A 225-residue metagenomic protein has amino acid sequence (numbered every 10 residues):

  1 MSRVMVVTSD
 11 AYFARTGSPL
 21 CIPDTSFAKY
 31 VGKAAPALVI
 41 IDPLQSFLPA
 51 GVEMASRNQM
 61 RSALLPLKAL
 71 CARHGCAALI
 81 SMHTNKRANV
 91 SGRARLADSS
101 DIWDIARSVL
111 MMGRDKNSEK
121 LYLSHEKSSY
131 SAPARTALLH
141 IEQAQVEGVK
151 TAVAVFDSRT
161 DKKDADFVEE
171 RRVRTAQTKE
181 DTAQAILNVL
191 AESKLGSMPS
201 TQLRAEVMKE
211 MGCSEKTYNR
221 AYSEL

Functional and structural regions predicted by a protein language model:
M1, W103-A106, L203: Short N-terminal secondary-structure initiator segments
M1-A55, S62, A69, S158-R159 (+2 more regions): Conserved inter-motif catalytic segment of the P-loop NTP-binding fold
T16, A55-S56, E192, E210: A generic structural signal for short
P23, I40, S56-P66, R95-D98 (+6 more regions): Helical mechanochemical/support elements of P-loop NTPase systems and associated helical scaffolds
A28, L79-M82, E206, E210: Generic alpha-helical hydrophobic packing signal
G32-A35, R73, D115-L225: C-terminal regions of RecA-like/P-loop NTPase motor modules
L38, S46, N58-A154: Phosphate-binding/switch region of NTP-binding enzymes
P49-V52, K86-N89, A191, M208: A broad detector of the eukaryotic-type serine/threonine protein kinase catalytic domain
